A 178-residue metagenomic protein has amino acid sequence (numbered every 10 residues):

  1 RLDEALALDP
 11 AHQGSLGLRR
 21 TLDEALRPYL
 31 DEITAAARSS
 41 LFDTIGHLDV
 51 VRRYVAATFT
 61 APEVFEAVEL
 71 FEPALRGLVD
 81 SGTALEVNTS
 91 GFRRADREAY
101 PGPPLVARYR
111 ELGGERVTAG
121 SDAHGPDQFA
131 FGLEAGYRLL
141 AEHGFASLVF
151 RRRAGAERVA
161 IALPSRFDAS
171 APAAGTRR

Functional and structural regions predicted by a protein language model:
R1-D80, S165-R178: Extended substrate/RNA-proximal surfaces in nucleic-acid metabolism proteins
A5, T58-R178: Charged catalytic cores and adjacent phosphate/nucleic-acid-binding surfaces used for phosphate/nucleic-acid chemistry
